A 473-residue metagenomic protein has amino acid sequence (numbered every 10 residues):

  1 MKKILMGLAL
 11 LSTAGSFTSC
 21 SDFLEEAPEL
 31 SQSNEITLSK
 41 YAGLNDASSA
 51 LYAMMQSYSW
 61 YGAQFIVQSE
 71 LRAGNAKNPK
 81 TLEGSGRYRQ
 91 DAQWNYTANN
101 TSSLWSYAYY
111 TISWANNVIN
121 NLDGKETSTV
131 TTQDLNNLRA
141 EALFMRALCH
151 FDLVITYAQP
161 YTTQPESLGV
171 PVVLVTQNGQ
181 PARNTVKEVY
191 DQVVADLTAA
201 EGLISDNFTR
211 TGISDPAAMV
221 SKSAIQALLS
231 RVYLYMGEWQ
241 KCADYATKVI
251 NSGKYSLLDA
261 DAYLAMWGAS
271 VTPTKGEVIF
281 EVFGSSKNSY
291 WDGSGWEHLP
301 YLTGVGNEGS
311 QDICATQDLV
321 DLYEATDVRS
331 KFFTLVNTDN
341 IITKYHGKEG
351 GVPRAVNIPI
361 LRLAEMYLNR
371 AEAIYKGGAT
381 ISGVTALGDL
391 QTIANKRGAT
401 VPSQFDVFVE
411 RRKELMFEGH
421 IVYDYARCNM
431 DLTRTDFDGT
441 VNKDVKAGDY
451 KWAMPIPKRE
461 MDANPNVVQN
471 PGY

Functional and structural regions predicted by a protein language model:
I4, C20-Q68, A246, T435-Y473: Membrane-proximal, proline-rich intrinsically disordered regions
A14-F17: Bacterial Sec-type N-terminal signal peptides, specifically the leucine/valine-rich hydrophobic h-region
N34-E35, G62-E83, Q159-E166, D206-G293 (+1 more regions): Short, surface-exposed recognition loops and adjoining beta-strand edges that mediate ligand/DNA contacts, enriched
S48, I112-A115, Y190, L197 (+3 more regions): Inward-facing hydrophobic residues that define packing positions of alpha-helical scaffold repeats
G84-Y157, N184, G202-S205, P353-I358 (+3 more regions): Conserved, well-structured interaction surfaces
Y190, W239, T380-G383: TPR-repeat structural position
A243-L363, Q404, E414, G419-H420 (+3 more regions): Hydrophobic-face positions in mid-chain alpha helices that act as interaction patches
